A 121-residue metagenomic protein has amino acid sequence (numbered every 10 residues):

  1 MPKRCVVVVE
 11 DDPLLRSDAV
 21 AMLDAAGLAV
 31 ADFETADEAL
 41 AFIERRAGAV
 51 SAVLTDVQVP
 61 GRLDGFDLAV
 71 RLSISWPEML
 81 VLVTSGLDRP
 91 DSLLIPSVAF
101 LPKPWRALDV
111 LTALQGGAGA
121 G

Functional and structural regions predicted by a protein language model:
E10: Conserved acidic carboxylate
P13-A31: Two-component/phosphorelay signaling modules centered on CheY-like receiver
D32-A52: Acidic, metal-coordinating helix/loop segments flanking the phosphotransfer/catalytic sites of two-component signaling
T35, L63-L68: Acidic catalytic/metal-coordinating carboxylates
D56-V57: Active-site residues of response regulator receiver
F66-P77: Short amphipathic alpha-helix used as the core "switch/output" element in two-component signaling
T84-S85: Hydrophobic/aromatic residues positioned on beta-strands within the core alpha/beta folds
W105-A118: C-terminal output helix
